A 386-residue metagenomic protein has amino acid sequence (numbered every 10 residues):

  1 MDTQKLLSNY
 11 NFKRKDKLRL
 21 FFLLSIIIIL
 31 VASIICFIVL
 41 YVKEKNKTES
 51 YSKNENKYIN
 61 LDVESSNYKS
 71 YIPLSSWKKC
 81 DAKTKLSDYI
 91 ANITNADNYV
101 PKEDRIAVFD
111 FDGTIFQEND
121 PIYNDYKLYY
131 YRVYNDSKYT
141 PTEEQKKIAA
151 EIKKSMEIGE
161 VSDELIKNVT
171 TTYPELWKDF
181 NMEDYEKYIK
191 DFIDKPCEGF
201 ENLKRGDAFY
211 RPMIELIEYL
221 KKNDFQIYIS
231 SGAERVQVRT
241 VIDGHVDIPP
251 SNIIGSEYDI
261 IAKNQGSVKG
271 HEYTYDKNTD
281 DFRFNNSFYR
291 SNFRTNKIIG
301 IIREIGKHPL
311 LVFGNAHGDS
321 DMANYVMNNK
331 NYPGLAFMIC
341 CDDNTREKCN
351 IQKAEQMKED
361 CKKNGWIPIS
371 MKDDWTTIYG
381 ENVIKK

Functional and structural regions predicted by a protein language model:
M1-L6: N-terminal intrinsically disordered, acidic low-complexity segments at the extreme N-terminus
L7, F12-D16, Y51-I72, Y99 (+1 more regions): C-terminal cap/substrate-recognition subdomain and adjoining C-terminal extension of metal-dependent phosphatase-like
K13-I29: N-terminal Sec-pathway targeting helices
F21-F22, I35-F111, N119, Y123-Y126 (+2 more regions): Non-catalytic pre-domain segments flanking phosphatase-related domains
N56-K57, D120-G206, R211: A metal-dependent, Asp-based hydrolase signature
C80, D179, T295: Electropositive phosphate-/nucleotide-binding environments in soluble metabolic enzymes
